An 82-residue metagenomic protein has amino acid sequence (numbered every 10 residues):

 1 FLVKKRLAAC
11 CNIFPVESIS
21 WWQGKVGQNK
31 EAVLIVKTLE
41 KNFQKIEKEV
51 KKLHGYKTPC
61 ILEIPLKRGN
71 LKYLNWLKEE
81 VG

Functional and structural regions predicted by a protein language model:
F1-G82: Positively charged, small/polar-rich N-terminal and surface patches that mediate targeting and assembly and bind
